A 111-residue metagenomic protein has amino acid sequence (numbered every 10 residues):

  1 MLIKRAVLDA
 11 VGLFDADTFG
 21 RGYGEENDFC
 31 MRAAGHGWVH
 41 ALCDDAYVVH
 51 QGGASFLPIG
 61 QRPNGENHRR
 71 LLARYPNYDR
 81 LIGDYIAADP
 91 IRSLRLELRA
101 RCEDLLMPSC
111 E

Functional and structural regions predicted by a protein language model:
M1-G12, D17-Y47: A short, conserved alpha-helix in the catalytic core of glycosyltransferases
L2, H40, A54-E111: C-terminal, non-catalytic tails of nucleotide-sugar-dependent glycosyltransferases
Q51: Conserved active-site-proximal loop/helix segments of enzymes involved in bacterial cell-wall and related
